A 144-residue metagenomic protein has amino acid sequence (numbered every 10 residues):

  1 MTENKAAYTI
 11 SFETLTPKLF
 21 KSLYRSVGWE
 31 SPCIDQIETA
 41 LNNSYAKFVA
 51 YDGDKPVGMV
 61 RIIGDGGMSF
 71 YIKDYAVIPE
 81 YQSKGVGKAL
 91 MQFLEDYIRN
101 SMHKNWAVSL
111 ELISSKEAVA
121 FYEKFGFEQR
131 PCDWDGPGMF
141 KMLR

Functional and structural regions predicted by a protein language model:
M1-D35: Short amphipathic alpha-helix that is part of the acyltransferase structural core
E3-N4, F12, N105-R144: C-terminal "cap" of GNAT-fold acetyltransferases
T39-V49, W106-V108: A short helix-loop-beta-strand connector motif used in the catalytic cores of GNAT acetyltransferases and, in some
Y45-V60: Conserved beta-hairpin
M68-P79, P137: Conserved acetyl-CoA binding element of GNAT-fold acetyltransferases
Y81, G85-F93: Conserved acetyl-CoA pyrophosphate-binding loop and the N-cap/start of the following alpha-helix in GNAT-like
